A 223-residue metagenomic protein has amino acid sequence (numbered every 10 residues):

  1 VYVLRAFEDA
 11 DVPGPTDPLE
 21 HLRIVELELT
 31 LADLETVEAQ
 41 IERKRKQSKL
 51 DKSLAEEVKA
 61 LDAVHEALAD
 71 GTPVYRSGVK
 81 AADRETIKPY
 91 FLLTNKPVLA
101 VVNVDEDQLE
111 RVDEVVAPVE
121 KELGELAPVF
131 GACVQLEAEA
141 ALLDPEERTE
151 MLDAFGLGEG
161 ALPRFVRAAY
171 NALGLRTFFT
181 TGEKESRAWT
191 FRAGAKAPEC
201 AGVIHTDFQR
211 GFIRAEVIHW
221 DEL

Functional and structural regions predicted by a protein language model:
Y2-T30: Conserved P-loop NTPase nucleotide-binding/switch module
E8, P13, L31, E35-E38 (+2 more regions): Hydrophobic alpha-helical hairpins/lids featuring a short glycine-rich hinge
D17, V25-L29, D33, K49 (+2 more regions): Short, well-structured alpha-helical patches and their helix-loop capping segments that border functional surfaces
A39, R43-L223: C-terminal-of-GTPase-core extension/linker across diverse P-loop GTPases
